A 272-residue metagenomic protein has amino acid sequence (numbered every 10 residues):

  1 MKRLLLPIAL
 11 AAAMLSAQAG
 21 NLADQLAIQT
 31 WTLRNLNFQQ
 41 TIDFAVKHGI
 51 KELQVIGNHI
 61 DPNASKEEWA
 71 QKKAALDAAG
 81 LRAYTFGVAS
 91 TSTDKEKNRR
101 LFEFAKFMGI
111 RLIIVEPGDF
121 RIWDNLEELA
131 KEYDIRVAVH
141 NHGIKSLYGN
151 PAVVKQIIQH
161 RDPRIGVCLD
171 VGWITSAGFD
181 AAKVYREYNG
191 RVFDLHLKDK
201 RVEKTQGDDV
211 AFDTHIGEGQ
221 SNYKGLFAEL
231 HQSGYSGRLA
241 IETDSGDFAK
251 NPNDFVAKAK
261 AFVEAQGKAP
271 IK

Functional and structural regions predicted by a protein language model:
L4-A13: Sec-dependent N-terminal signal peptides
A17-L112, K260-K272: N-terminal pre-domain/capping segments
Q18-L26, T30, R34-G49, Q156-L169 (+1 more regions): Histidine-acidic metal/acid-base catalytic patches
A27-W31, Q54-I56, Y84-A89, I114-E116 (+4 more regions): A cross-family glycoside hydrolase active-site/sugar-binding cleft signature
T32-R34, G57-N63, V88-S92, P117-G118 (+3 more regions): Short histidine/acidic/glycine/proline-rich micro-motifs that form metal- and phosphate-coordinating active-site loops
N35-Q39, K66-A70, K95-R99, F120-W123 (+3 more regions): Structural motif corresponding to alpha-helix initiation and N-cap regions
Q40, H59, A78-G166, N253: Active-site acidic/histidine proton-transfer and metal-coordination neighborhood in alpha/beta enzyme cores
